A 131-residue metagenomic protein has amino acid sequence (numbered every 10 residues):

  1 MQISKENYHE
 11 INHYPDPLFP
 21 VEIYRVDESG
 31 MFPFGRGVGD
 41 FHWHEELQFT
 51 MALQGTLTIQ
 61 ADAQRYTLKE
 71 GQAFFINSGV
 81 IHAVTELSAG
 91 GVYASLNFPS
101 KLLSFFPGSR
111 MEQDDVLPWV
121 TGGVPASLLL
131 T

Functional and structural regions predicted by a protein language model:
M1-T67, Q113: Generic protein-terminus/edge-of-domain signal
Q2-D27, I81-T131: A hydrophobic/aromatic-rich effector-binding and dimerization subdomain of bacterial HTH-type transcriptional regulators
T50, F74, L96: Conserved GNAT-family N-acetyltransferase fold
T56-L57, G79-I81: Short beta->alpha connector loops
A63-S78: Short acidic-glycine-tyrosine-enriched beta hairpin
